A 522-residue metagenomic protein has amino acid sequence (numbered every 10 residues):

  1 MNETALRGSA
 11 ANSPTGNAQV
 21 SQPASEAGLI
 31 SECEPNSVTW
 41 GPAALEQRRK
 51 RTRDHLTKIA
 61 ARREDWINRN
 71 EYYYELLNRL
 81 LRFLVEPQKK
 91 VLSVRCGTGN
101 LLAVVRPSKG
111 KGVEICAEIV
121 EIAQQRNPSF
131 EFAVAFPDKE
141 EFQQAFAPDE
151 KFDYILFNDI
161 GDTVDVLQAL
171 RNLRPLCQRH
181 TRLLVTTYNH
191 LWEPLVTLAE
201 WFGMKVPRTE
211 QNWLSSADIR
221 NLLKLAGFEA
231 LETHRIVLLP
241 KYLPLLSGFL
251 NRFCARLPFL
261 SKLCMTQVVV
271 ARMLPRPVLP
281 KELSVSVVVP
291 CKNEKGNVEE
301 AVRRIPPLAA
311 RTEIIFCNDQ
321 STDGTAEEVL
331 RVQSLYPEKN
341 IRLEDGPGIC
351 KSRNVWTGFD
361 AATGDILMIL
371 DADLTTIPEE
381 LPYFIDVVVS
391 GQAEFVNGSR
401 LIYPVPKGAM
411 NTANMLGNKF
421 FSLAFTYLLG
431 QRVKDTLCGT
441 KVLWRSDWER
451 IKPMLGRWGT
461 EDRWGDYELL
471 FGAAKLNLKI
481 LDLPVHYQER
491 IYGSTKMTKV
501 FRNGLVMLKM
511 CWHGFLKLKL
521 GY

Functional and structural regions predicted by a protein language model:
E3-L6, V20, E26-G28, E32 (+5 more regions): Hydrophobic helical membrane-anchoring modules
G28-P87: Conserved class I S-adenosyl-L-methionine
L92-S93, G97-E140: Class I SAM-dependent methyltransferase SAM/SAH-binding core
L167-R182: A short glycine-rich, Lys/Arg-flanked "PGG" loop and its adjoining helix->strand segment in the class I
E193-V206, I341, G346-A361, P378-G459 (+2 more regions): Acceptor/aglycone-binding surface of glycosyltransferases and processive sugar-polymer synthases
F202-D218: Acceptor-substrate binding/catalytic loop of class I
N318-E327: A conserved acidic beta->alpha catalytic loop
L367: Short aromatic/hydrophobic "clamp" motif used to bind/position activated sugar donors
